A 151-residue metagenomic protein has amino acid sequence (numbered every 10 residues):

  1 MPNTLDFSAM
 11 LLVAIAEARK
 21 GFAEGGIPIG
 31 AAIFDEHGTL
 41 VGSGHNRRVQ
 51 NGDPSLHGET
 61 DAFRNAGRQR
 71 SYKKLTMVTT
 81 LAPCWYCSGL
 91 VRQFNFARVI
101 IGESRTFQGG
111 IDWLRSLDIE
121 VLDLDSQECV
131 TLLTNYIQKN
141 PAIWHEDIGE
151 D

Functional and structural regions predicted by a protein language model:
M1-F7, E120, E150-D151: Catalytic cores of nucleic-acid editing and processing enzymes, centered on the cytidine/adenosine deaminase
P2-G26: Short, basic/aromatic recognition patches
A14, A18-G21, A31, G58 (+2 more regions): Small-residue (primarily alanine) positions within well-ordered alpha-helices, especially packing/interaction faces
G21-E24, H37-G44: A short, flexible N-terminal coil/short beta segment enriched in small residues
I29-G38: Short beta-strand scaffold segments in enzyme catalytic cores
G42-T134: Zn2+-dependent cytidine deaminase-like catalytic core
D125-D151: C-terminal functional segments of enzyme domains
